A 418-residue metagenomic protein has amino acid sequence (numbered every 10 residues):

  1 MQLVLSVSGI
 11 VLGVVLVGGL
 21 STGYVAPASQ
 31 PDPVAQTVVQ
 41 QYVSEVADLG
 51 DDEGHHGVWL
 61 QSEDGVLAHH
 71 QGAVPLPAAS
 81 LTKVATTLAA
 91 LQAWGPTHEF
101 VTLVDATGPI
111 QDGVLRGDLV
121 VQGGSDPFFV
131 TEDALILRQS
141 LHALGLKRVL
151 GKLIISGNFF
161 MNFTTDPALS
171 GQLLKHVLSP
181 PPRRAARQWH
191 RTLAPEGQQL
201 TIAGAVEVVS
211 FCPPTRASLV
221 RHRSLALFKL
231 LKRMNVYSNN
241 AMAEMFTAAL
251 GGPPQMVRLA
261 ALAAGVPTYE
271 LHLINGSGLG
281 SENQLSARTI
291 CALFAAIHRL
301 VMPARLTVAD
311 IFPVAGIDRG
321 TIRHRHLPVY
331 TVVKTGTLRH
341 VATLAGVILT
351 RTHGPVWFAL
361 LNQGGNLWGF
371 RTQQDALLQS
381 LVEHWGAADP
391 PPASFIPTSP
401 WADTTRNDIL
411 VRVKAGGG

Functional and structural regions predicted by a protein language model:
G18-P75, R138-A143: Beta-lactamase-like hydrolase cores
A35, H69, L250-G418: Small-residue-rich helix-loop
E53-H55, A73, A79-T82, T97-E99 (+9 more regions): Extracytoplasmic
G57-Q61, A85, D118-Q122, K152-S156 (+2 more regions): Soluble periplasmic/extracytoplasmic beta-strand elements of cell-envelope proteins
A78-P96, L153, M234, F358: Active-site SXXK
Q92-T107, A304-A309: Short, well-structured active-site flanking segments
L103-M161, P167-L169: Active-site-adjacent, His/Asp/Glu-enriched structural segments that form or flank metal-binding and acid/base networks
V149, F159-I311: A small/polar active-site loop signature that marks catalytic segments
